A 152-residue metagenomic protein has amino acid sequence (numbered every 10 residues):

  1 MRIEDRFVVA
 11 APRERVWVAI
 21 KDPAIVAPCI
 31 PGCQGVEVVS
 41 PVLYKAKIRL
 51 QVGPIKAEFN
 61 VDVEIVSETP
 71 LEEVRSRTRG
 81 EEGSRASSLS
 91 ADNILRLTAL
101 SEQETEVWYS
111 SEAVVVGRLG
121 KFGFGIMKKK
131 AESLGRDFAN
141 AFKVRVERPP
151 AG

Functional and structural regions predicted by a protein language model:
M1-Q51, E102, A151-G152: Hydrophobic ligand-binding cavity/cleft-lining segments
R2-R6, L43-K45, E58-N60, E73 (+2 more regions): Intrinsic-disorder/low-complexity, polar/charged segments enriched in Ser/Thr/Lys/Arg/Asp/Glu/Gln
D5-F7, C33-Q34, N60-S67, T78 (+1 more regions): Hydrophobic/aromatic beta-strand elements that line small-molecule binding cavities or substrate pockets in beta-rich
V16, I20, V26, I65 (+2 more regions): Hydrophobic pocket/interface hotspot
V26, G32, Q51, I55 (+3 more regions): Glycine-rich, flexible loop/turn motifs
E37-E82: Glycine-rich portal/gate segments that line the openings of hydrophobic small-molecule binding cavities
D62, G80-K129: Beta-strand/loop substructures that line and gate deep hydrophobic ligand-binding cavities in soluble
R118-G152: A conserved amphipathic terminal alpha-helix motif
